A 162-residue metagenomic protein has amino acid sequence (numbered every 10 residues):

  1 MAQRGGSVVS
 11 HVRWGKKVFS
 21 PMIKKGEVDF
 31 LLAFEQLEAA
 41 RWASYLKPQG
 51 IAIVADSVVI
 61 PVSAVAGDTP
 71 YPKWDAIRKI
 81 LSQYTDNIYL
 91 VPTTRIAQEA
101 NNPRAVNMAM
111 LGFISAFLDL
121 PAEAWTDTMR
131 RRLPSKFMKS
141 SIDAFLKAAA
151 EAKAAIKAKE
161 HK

Functional and structural regions predicted by a protein language model:
M1-K162: Active-site cofactor/cluster-binding pocket
